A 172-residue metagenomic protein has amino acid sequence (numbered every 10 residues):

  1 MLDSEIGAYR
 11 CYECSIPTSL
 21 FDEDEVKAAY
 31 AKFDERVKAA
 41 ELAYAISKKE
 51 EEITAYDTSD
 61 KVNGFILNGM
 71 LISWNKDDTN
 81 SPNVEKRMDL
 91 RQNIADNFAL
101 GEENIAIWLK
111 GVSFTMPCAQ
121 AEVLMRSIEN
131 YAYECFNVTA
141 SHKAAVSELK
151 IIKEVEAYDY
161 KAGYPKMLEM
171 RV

Functional and structural regions predicted by a protein language model:
L2-V172: A preference for well-ordered globular domain cores that mediate specific macromolecular interactions or catalysis
